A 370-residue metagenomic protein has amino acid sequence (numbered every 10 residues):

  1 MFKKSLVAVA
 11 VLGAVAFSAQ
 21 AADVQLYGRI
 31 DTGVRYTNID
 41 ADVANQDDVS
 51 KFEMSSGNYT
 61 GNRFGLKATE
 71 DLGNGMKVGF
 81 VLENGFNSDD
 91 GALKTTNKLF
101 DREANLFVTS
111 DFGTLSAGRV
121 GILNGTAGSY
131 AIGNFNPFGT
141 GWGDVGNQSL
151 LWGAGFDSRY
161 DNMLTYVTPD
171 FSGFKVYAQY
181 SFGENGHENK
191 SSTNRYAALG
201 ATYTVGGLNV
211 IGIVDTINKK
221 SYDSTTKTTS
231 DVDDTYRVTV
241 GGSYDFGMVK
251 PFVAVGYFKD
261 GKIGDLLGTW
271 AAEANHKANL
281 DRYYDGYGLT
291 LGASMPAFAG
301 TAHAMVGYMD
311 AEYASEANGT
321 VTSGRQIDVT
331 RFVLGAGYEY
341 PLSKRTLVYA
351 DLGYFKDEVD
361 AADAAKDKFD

Functional and structural regions predicted by a protein language model:
M1-D23: Gram-negative bacterial Sec-dependent N-terminal signal peptides
A10, G65-K67, N105-T109, T165-V167 (+5 more regions): Outer-membrane beta-barrel architecture
A16, F52-S56, K94, W152-A154 (+8 more regions): Outer-membrane beta-barrel proteins
A22-Y36, K51-N185, T193-N209: Outer membrane beta-barrel
V34-D42, F86-A92, L123-G125, E184-E188 (+7 more regions): Gram-negative outer-membrane beta-barrel proteins
M76-V78, F112-S116, G173-V176, G207-G212 (+4 more regions): Repeated loop/turn-to-beta-strand initiation elements of outer-membrane beta-barrel proteins
A198-G335: Detector for outer-membrane/organellar transmembrane beta-barrel domains, recognizing the amphipathic beta-strand
K368-D370: Outer-membrane beta-barrel "beta-signal"
